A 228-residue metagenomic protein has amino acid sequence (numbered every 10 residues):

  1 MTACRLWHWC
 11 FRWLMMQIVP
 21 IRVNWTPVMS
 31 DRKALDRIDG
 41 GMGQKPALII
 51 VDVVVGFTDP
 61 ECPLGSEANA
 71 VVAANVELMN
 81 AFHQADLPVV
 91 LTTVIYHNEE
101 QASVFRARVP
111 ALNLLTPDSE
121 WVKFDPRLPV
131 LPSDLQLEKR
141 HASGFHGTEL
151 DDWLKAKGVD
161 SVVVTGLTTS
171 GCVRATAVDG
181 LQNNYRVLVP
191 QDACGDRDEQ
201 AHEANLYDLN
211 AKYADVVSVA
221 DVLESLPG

Functional and structural regions predicted by a protein language model:
F11-L131, L135, L226-G228: Active-site acidic carboxylates
D86-L87, G158, N184: Glycine-centered short loops/turns at secondary-structure junctions
W121, D125-L167: Internal catalytic-core helix/loop-beta-alpha segment that presents or stabilizes conserved functional determinants
V163-G166, N184-E199: A short glycine-rich beta-strand->turn/loop micro-motif centered on a GG-aromatic cluster
T169-T176: Short glycine/serine/threonine-rich phosphate/pyrophosphate-binding segments that cradle anionic phosphate groups
D196-N210: Active-site-proximal loop->helix
Y213-G228: A charged, well-structured terminal subsegment
